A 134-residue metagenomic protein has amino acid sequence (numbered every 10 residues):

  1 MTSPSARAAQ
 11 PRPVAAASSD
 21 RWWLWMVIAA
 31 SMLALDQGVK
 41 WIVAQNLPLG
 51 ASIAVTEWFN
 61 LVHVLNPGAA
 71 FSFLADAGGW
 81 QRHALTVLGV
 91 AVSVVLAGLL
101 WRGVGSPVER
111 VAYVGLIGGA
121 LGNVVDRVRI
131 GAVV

Functional and structural regions predicted by a protein language model:
M1-V134: Alpha-helical transmembrane bundles and membrane-interface segments of multipass inner-membrane proteins
